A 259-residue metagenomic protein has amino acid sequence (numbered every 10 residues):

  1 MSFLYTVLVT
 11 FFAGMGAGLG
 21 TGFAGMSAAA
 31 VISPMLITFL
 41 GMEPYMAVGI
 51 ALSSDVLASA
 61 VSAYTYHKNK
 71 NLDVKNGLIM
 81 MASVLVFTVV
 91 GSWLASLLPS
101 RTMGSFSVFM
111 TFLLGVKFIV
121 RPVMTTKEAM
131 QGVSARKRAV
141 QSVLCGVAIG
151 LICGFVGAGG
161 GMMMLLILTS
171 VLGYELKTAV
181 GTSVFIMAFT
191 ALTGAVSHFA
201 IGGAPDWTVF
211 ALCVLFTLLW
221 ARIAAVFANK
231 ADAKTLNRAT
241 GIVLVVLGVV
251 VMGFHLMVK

Functional and structural regions predicted by a protein language model:
M1-L19, S33-F39, P44, T65-L151 (+2 more regions): Juxtamembrane transmembrane-helix boundary motif
M1-T6, T10, S53-Y64, A158-L168: Hydrophobic, membrane-facing alpha-helical anchors
G18, V48-V56, V180-A191, L244: Transmembrane helix-bundle signature of multi-pass membrane transporters/permeases
F23-I32, G157-I167: Transmembrane helix boundary and interhelical junction motifs in multipass membrane proteins
M42-I50, K75-N76, G173-V184: Membrane-interface alpha-helices at helix entry/exit sites of multi-pass transporters
S54, T182-H198, T208-A221: A small-residue-rich subset of transmembrane alpha-helices
T126-K127, A158-M163, Y174-T178: Short, structured loop/turn "capping" segments at alpha-beta junctions
